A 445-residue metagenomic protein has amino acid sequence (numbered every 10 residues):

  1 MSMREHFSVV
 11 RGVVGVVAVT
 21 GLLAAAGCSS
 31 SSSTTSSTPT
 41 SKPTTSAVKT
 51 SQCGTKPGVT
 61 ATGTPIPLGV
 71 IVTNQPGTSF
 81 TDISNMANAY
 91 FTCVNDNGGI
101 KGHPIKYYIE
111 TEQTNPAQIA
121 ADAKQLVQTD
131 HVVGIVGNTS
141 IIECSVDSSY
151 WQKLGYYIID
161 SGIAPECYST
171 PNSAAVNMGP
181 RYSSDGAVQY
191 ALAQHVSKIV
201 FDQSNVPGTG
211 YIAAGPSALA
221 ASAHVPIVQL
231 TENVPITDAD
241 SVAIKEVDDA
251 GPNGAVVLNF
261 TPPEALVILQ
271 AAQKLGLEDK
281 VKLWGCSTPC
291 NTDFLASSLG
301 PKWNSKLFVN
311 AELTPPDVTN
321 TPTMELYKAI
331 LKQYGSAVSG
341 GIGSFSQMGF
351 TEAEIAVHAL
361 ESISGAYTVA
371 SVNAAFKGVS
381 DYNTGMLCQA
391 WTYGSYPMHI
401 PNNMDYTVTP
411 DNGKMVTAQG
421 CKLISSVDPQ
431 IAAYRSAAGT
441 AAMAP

Functional and structural regions predicted by a protein language model:
H6, S79-M86, N97-V176, N233-S241 (+1 more regions): Beta-alpha junction/loop-to-helix N-cap segments that form part of ligand/metal-binding clefts
C28-S37: Bacterial lipoprotein signal-peptidase II cleavage site
K42-V59, D381-P445: Solvent-exposed, acidic/polar segments of extracytosolic/periplasmic ligand-binding ectodomains
V48-P65, G69-N88, E110-A117, S140 (+2 more regions): Extracytoplasmic "Venus flytrap"
V70, L126-S140, I158-S161, K198-Q203 (+4 more regions): Periplasmic-binding protein-like
Q118, P171-L275, V318-T321: Extracellular/periplasmic Venus flytrap/periplasmic-binding protein
G215-S217, P262, V267, P316-G378: Extracellular/periplasmic ligand-binding modules, especially the Venus flytrap/periplasmic-binding
A272-F350, K422, Y434-M443: Extracellular/periplasmic periplasmic-binding protein-like sensory domains
